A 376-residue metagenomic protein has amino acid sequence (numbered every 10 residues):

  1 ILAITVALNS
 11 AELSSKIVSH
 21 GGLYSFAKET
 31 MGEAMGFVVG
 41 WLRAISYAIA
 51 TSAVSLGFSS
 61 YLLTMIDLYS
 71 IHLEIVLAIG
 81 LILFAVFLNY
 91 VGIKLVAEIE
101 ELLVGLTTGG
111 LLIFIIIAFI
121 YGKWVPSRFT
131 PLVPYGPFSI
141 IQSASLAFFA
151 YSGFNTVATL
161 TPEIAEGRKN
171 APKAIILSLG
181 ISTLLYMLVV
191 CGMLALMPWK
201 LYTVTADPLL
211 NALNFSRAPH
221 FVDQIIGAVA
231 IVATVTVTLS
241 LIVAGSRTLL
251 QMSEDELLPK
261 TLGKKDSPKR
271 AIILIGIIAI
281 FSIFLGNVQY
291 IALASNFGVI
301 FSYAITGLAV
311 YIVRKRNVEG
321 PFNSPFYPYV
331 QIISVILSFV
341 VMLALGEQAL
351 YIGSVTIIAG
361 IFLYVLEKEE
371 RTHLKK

Functional and structural regions predicted by a protein language model:
A3-I82, V86-Y90, L95, I226-G227 (+2 more regions): Hydrophobic transmembrane alpha-helices that form the core helical bundles of multi-pass secondary transporters
K16-H20, E29-M35, P162-N170, L177 (+1 more regions): Juxtamembrane helix-boundary/capping and inter-helix hinge elements in multi-pass membrane proteins
S25-F26, G32, L63-L68, I176-L241 (+1 more regions): TM-loop-TM module centered on a large, flexible mid-protein loop between adjacent transmembrane helices in multi-pass
Y61, M65, L83-F87, I115 (+6 more regions): Alpha-helical transmembrane segments of multipass membrane proteins
Y69-L73, L102-G227: Helix-loop-helix junctions that connect adjacent transmembrane segments in multi-pass membrane transporters
I71-A78, I82, T107, Y135-S143 (+5 more regions): Residue-level signature of transmembrane alpha-helical entry/exit and packing/kink sites in multi-pass membrane
L73-G122, P134-G136, I175-L179, S295-I305 (+1 more regions): Membrane-interface loop-to-helix entry segments
I99, T261-K269, Y303-L350, E370-K375: C-terminal membrane-solvent junction of multi-pass transporters and transport-like membrane proteins
